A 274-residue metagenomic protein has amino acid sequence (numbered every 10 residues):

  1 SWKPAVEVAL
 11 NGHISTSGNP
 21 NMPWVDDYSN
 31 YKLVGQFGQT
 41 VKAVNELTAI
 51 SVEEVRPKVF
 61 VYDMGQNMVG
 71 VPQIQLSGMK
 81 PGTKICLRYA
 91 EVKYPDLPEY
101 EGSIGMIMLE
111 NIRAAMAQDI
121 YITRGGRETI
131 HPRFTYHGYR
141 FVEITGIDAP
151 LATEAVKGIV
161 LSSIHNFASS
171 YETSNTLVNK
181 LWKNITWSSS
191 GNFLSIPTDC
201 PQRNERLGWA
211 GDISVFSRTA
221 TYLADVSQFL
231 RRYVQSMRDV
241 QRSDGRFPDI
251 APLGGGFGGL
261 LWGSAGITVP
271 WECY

Functional and structural regions predicted by a protein language model:
S1-Q202, G211-D212, Q228-M237, D244-P252: Extracellular/oxidizing-compartment recognition motifs
M64, P132, R206, A220-L223 (+1 more regions): Short, charged/polar micro-motifs that form catalytic or ligand-binding hotspots
I147, V215-V226, G266-Y274: Well-ordered alpha-helical scaffold segments within catalytic/enzyme domains
N204-S214, D225, F257-T268: Aromatic- and histidine-enriched alpha-helix N-cap/loop-to-helix transition segments that scaffold the rims
R232-R238, R242-Y274: Conserved active-site neighborhood of enzyme catalytic/cofactor-binding cores
